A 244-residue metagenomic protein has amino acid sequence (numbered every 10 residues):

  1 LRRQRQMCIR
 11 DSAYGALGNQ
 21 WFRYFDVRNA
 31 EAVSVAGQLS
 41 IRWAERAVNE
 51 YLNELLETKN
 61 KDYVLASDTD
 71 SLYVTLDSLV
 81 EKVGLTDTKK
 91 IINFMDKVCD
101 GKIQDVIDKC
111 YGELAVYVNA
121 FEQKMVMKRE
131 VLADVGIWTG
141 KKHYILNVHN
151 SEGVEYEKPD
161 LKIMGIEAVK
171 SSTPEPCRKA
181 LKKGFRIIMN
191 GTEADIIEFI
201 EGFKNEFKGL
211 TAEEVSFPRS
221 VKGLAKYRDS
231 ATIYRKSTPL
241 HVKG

Functional and structural regions predicted by a protein language model:
L1-R5, I9: Single conserved hydrophobic/aromatic residue that forms the stacking wall/gate of nucleotide- or nucleobase-binding
R3, D26, S34-T69, D77-G244: DNA-dependent DNA polymerase catalytic subunits
R10, D70: Short, conserved catalytic/metal-binding motifs centered on acidic residues
D11-F22: Active-site-adjacent bridging/hinge elements
